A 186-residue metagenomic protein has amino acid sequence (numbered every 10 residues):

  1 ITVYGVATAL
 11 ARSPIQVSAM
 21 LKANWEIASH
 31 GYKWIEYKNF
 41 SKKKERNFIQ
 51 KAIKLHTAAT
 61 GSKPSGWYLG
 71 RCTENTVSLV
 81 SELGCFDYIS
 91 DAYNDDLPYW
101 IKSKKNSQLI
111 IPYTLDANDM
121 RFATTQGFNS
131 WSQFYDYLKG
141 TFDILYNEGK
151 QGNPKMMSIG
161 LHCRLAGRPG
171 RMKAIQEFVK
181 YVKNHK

Functional and structural regions predicted by a protein language model:
I1-L109, Y135-I159, L165-K186: Catalytic alpha-helical scaffold of carbohydrate-active enzymes acting on polysaccharides/glycoconjugates
Y93-L97, T114-L115, T124: Pocket-lining segment of extracytoplasmic ligand-binding domains
S103-F122: A structural motif
M120-A123, G160-R164: Active-site-proximal beta-alpha loop/turn segments in soluble metabolic enzymes
R121-G127, P169-M172: Short conserved micro-motifs at the rims of enzyme active sites and ligand-binding pockets
Q126-D136: Acidic, His/Gly-enriched loop-helix segments that form or flank divalent-metal centers in metallo-dependent hydrolases
